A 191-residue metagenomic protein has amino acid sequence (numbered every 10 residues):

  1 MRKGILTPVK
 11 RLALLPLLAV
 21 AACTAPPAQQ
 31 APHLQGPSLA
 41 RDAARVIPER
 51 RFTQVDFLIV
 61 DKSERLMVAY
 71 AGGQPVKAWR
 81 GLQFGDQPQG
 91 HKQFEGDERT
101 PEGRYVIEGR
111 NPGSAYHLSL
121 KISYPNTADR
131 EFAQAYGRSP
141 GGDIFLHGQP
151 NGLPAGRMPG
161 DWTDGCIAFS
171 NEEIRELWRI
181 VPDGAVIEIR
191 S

Functional and structural regions predicted by a protein language model:
R2-A13: Bacterial N-terminal signal peptides that target proteins for export
P16-L17, P159: Residue-level signal for mature regions of secreted extracellular proteins and peptides
V20-A22: C-terminal motif of bacterial Sec signal peptides marking the signal peptidase cleavage site
T24-P27: Bacterial signal peptide processing site
Q29-D56: N-terminal low-complexity, Pro/Thr/Ser-rich intrinsically disordered segments that act as propeptides or flexible
V46-I47, T53, R99-Y105, G109-S191: Exported/periplasmic cell-wall-interacting domains
I47-P88: A structural motif detector for short, solvent-exposed N-terminal "entry" segments of globular domains
K77-V106: Electropositive
